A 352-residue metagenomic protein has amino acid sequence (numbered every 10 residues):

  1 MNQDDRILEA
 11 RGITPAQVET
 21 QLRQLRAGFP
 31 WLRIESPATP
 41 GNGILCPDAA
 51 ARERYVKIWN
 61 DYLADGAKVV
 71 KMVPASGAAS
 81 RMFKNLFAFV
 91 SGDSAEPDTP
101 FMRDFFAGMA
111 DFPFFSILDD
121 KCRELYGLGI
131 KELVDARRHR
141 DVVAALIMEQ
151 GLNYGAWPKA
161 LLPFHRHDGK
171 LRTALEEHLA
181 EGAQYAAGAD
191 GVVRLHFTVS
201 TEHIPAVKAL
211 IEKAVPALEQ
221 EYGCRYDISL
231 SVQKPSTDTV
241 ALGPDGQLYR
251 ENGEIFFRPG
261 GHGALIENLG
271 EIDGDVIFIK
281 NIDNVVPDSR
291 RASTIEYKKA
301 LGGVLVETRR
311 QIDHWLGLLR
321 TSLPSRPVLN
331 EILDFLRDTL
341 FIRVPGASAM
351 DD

Functional and structural regions predicted by a protein language model:
M1-R33: Polybasic, low-complexity association/targeting segments
R6-L8, G12, I34-D352: Domain-scale recognition of functional cores that engage charged ligands
